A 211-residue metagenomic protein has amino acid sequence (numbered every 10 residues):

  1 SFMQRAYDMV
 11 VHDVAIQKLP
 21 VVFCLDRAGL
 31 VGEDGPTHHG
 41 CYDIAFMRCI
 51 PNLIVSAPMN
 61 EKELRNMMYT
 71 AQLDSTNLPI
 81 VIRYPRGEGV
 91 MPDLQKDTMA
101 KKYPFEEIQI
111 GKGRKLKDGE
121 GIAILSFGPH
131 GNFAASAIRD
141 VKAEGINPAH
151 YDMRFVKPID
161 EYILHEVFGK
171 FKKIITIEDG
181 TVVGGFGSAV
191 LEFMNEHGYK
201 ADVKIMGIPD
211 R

Functional and structural regions predicted by a protein language model:
M3, I16-G40, I44, D74-R211: Thiamine diphosphate
Y7: Interface signal in eukaryotic adaptor modules for cytoskeleton, membrane trafficking, and small-GTPase signaling
V55-P58: Short acidic-hydrophobic, aromatic-tinged amphipathic segments that line or gate anion-handling sites
